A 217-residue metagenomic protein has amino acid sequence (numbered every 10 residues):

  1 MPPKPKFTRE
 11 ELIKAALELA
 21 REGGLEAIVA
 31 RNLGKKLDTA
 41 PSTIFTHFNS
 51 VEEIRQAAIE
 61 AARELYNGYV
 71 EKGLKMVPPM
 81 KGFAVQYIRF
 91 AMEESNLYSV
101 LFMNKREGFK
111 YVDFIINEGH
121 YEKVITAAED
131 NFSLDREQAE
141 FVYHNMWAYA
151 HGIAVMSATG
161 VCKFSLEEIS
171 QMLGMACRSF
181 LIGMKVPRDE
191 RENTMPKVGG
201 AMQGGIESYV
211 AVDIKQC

Functional and structural regions predicted by a protein language model:
T8, L12-A15, A62, V142: N-terminal positioning helix adjacent to the helix-turn-helix/winged-helix DNA-binding module
E11, A15, L19-E53, A57: Helix-turn-helix
A20, E53-A62, L101, F109-N117: Alpha-helical DNA-contacting segments of helix-turn-helix folds
Q56-F83, H120-D130: Amphipathic alpha-helical linker/stalk segments
K81-M103, K110-N117, W147-A150, A154 (+1 more regions): Helical hydrophobic small-molecule/effector-binding pocket
G108-S133, E140-N145, Q171-I182: Amphipathic alpha-helical packing segments from all-alpha helical-bundle domains
T126-D130, K163-C217: C-terminal peripheral helix-coil segments that are non-catalytic and often amphipathic
